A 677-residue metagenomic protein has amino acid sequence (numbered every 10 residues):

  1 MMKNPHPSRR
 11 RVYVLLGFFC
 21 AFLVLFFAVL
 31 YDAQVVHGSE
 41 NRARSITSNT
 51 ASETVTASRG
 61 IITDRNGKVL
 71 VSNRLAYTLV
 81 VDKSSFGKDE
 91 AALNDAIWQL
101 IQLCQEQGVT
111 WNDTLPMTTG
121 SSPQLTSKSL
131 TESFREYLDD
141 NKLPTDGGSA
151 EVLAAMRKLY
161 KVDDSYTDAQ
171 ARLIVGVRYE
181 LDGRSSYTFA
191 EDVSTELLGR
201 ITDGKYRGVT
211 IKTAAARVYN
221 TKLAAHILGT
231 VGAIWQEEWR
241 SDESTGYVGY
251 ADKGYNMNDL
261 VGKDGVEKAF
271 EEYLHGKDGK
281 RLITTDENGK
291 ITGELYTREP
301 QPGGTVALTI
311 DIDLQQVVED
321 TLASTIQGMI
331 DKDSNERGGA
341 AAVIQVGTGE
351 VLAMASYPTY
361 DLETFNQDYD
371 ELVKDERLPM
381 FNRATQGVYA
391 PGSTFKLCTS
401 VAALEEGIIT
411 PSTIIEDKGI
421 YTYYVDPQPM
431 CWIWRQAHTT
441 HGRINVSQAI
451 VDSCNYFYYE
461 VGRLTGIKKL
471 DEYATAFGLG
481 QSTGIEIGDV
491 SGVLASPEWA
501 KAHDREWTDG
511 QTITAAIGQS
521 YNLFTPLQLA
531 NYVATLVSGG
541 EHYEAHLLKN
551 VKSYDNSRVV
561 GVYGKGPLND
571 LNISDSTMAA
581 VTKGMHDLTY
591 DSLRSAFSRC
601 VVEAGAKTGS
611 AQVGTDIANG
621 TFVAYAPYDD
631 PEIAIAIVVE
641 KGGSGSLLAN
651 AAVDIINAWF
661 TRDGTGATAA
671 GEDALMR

Functional and structural regions predicted by a protein language model:
M1-L274, D278-E299, K332, G339-A340: Membrane-proximal periplasmic segments of bacterial cell-envelope enzymes, especially penicillin-binding proteins
R59, K205, T321-T348, S356 (+1 more regions): Flexible, solvent-exposed loop/hinge segments and secondary-structure transition points
V71, Y77, T285-Q301, I310 (+3 more regions): Beta-lactam-recognizing serine transpeptidase/beta-lactamase-like catalytic domain environment
A91-W98, Q102, T195, G199 (+19 more regions): Solvent-exposed, polar/charged alpha-helical surfaces in well-ordered, non-transmembrane soluble domains, broadly
S186, I291-G339: Conserved, well-ordered alpha-helix/loop/beta-strand core segments that scaffold catalytic motifs
V537, T589, V653-G664: Short amphipathic alpha-helical signal-transduction/dimerization elements
D663-R677: Gram-negative outer-membrane assembly/targeting C-terminal domains
